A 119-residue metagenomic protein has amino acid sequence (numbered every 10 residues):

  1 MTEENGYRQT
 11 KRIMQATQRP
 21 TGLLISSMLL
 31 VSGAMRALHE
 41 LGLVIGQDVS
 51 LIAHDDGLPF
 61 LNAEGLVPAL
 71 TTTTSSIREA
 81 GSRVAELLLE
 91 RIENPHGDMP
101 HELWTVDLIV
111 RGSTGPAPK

Functional and structural regions predicted by a protein language model:
M1-E4: Short beta->alpha junction loops
Y7, K11-K119: Flexible loop/turn connectors
